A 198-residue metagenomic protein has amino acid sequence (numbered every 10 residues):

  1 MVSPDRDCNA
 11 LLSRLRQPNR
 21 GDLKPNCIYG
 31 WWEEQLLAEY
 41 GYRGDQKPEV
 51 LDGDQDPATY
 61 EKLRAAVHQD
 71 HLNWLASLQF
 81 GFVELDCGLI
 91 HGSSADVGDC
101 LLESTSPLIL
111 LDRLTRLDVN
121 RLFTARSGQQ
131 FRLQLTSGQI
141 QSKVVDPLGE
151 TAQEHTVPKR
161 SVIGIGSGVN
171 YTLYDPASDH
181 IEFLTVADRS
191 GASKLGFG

Functional and structural regions predicted by a protein language model:
M1-D7, W31-E34, F80, G92 (+3 more regions): Active-site metal-binding loops of divalent metal-dependent hydrolases
M1-L23: N-terminal active-site segment of His-dependent metallophosphoesterases
G21-P25, K159-R160: A short helix->loop->beta-strand "cap" motif at the edges of active sites that frequently abuts
K24-F123, S127, Q134-Q141: Conserved catalytic scaffold of divalent metal-dependent phosphoesterases
Q134-G198: Acidic, His/Gly-rich catalytic cores of divalent-metal-dependent hydrolytic chemistry
